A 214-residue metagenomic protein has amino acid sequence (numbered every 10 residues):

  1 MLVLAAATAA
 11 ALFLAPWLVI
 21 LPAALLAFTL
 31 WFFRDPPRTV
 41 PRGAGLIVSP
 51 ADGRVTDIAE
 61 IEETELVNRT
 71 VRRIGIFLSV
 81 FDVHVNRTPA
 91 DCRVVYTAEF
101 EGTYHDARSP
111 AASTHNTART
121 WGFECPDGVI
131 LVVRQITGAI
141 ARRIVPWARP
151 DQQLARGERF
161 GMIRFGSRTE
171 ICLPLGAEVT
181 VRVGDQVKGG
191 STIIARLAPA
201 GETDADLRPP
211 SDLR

Functional and structural regions predicted by a protein language model:
M1-R214: Contiguous, well-folded functional domains in the mature portion of proteins
